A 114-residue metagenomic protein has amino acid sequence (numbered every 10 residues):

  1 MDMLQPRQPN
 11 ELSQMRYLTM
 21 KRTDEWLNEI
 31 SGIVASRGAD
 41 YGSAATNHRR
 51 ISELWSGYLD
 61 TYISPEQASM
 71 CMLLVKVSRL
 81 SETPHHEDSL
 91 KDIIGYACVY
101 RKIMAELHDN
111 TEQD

Functional and structural regions predicted by a protein language model:
D2-D114: Intrinsically disordered, low-complexity regulatory regions that flank transcription factor DNA-binding cores
